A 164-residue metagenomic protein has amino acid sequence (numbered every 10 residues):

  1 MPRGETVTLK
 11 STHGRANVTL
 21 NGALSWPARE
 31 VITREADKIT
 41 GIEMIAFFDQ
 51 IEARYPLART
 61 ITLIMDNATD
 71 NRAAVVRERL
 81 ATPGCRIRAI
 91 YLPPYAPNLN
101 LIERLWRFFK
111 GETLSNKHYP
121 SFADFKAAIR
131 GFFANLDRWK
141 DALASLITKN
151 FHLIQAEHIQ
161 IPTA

Functional and structural regions predicted by a protein language model:
M1-D49, N150-A164: Extended, low-complexity cationic-aromatic segments
E5-H13, A81-L101, K117-H118: RNase H-like polynucleotidyl transferase catalytic core
G22-A23, R29, F48, D66 (+4 more regions): Mobile genetic element proteins and their domesticated derivatives, centered on retroelements and DNA transposons
W26, A58, T82-R86: Short, well-ordered coil/turn elements that cap or connect secondary structure elements
I42-T62: Short, basic/hydrophobic alpha-helical segments
R59-R72, Y95, N100: Acidic/histidine-rich, metal-coordinating catalytic segments
A74-E78: Distinct, well-ordered alpha-helical segments
I102-A164: C-terminal anion-handling pockets and recognition modules
